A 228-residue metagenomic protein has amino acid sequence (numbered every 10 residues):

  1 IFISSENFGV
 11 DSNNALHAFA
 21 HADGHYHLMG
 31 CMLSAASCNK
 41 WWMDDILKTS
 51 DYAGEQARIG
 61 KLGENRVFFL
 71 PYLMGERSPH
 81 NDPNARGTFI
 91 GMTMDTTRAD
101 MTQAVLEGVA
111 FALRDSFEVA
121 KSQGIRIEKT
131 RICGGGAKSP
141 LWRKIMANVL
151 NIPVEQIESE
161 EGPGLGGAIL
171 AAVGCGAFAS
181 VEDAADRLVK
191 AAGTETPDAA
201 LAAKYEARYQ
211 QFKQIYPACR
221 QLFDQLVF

Functional and structural regions predicted by a protein language model:
I1-F228: Active-site core segments that coordinate phosphate-bearing ligands/cofactors across diverse enzyme families
